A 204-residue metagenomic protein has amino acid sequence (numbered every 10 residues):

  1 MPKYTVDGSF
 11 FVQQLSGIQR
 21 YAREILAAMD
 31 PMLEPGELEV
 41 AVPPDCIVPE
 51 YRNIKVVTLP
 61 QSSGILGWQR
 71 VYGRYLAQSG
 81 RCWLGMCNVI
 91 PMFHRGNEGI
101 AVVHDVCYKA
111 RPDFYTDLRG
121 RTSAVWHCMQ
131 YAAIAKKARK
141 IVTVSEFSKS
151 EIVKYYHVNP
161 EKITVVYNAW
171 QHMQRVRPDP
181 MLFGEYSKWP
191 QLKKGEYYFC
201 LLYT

Functional and structural regions predicted by a protein language model:
M1-Y203: Carbohydrate transferase catalytic cores enriched for Leloir-type hexosyltransferases
